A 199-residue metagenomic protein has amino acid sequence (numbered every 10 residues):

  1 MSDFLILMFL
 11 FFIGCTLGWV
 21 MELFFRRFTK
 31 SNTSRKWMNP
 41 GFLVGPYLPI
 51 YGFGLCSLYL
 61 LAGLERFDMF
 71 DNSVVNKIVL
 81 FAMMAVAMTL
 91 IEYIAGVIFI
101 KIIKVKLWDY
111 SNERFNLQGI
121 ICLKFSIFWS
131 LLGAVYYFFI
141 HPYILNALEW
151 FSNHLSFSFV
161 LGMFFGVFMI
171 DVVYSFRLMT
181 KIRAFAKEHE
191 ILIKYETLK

Functional and structural regions predicted by a protein language model:
M1-K199: Aromatic-rich, lipid-facing transmembrane alpha helices and their immediate juxtamembrane interface loops in integral
